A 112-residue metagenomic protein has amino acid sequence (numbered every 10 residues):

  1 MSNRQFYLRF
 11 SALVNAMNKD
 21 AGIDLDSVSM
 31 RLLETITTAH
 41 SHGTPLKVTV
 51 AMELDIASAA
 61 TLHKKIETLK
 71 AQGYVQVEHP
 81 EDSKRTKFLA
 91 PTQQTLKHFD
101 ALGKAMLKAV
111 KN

Functional and structural regions predicted by a protein language model:
M1-I23: N-terminal leader segment of winged-helix/HTH proteins
R4, D26-S27, H63-I66: Alpha-helix N-cap/helix-start motif at coil-to-helix transitions, marked by capping-box chemistry
R9, L13-M17, D100-N112: Amphipathic alpha-helical dimerization/coiled-coil segments that flank or bridge DNA-binding/regulatory modules
M17-A57: N-terminal helix-turn-helix DNA-binding core of bacterial DNA-binding proteins
V28, P80-G103: Short, cationic-aromatic polyanion-contact patches
P45-K87: Canonical helix-turn-helix DNA-binding module
